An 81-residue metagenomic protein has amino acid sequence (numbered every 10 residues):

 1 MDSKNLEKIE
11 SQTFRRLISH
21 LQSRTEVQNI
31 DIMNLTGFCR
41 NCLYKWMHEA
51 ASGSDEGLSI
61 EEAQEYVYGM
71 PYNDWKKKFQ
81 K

Functional and structural regions predicted by a protein language model:
M1-K81: Domain-level signature for proteins that mediate thiol-based redox and metal-cofactor handling
